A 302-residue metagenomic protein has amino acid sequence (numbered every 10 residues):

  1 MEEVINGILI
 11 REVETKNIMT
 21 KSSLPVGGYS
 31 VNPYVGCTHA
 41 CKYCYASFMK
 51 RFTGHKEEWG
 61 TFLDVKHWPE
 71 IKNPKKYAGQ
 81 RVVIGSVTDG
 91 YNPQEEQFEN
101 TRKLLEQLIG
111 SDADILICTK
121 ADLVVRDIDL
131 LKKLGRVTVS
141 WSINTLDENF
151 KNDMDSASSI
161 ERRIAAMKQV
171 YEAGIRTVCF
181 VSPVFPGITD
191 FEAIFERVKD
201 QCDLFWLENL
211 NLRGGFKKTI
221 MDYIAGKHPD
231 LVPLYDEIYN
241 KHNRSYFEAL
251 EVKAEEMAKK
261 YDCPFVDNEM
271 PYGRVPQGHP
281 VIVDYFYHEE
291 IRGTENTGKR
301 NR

Functional and structural regions predicted by a protein language model:
M1-T138, L146-N149, I160-E161, A165 (+1 more regions): Conserved Radical SAM active-site core
E2-E14, E192-R302: Auxiliary Fe-S-binding modules of radical SAM enzymes
Y29, V82, I115, V139-W141 (+3 more regions): Hydrophobic faces of well-ordered beta-strands that scaffold small-molecule active sites in alpha/beta enzyme cores
V83-N92, D122-V125, V137-A157, P186 (+2 more regions): Conserved radical SAM core fold
Q97-E99, L130-K133, M154-S156, A193-F195 (+2 more regions): Short, glycine/charged-enriched secondary-structure capping and boundary segments
I109, Y171-E172, K199, K259: Anion (oxyanion) recognition and catalysis
K133-V139, K199-L204: Glycine-enriched alpha-helix->loop->beta-strand junction motifs that scaffold or abut catalytic
S156, K168-T189, N240-R244: Conserved strand-turn element in the central/C-terminal portion of the radical SAM core barrel that lines
